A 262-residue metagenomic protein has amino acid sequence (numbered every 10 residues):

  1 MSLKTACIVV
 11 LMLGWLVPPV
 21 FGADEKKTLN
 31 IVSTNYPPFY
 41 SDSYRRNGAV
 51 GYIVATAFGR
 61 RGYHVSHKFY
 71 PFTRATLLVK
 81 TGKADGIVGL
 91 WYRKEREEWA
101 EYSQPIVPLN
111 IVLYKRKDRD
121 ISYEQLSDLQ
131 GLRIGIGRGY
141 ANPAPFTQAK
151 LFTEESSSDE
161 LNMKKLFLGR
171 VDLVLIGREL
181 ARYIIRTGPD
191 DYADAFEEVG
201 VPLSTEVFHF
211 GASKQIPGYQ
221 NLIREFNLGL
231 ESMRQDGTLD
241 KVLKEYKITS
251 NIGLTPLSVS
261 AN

Functional and structural regions predicted by a protein language model:
A6-V17: Bacterial N-terminal signal peptides
A23-W99, I136, D236, E245-T249: Extracytoplasmic small-molecule ligand-binding "clamshell" domains of the periplasmic binding protein/Venus flytrap
S33-N35, L109-V112, D190-N227, S250-N262: Periplasmic-binding protein-like
G51-R60, G211-V242: Extended ligand-binding regions for polar small-molecule ligands
S66-L77, E154-L168: Short helix-initiation/N-cap motifs at beta->coil->alpha
L90-E98, L173-A195, G200-S204: A ligand-binding cleft/hinge motif common to bilobed small-molecule-binding domains
K115-I134: Flexible hinge/capping segments at coil-to-helix
A141-S156, Y192-D194, L228-N262: Ligand-binding clefts/hinges and TM-proximal coupling segments of bilobed small-molecule sensing domains
